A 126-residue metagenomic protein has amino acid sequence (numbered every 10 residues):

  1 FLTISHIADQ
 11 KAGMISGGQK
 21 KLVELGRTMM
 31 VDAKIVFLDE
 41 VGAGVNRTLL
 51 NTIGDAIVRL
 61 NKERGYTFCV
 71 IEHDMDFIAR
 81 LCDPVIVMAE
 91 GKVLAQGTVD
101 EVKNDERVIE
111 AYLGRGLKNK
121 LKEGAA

Functional and structural regions predicted by a protein language model:
F1-I7, K34, D55-V58: Conserved ABC ATPase "signature" region
K11-I15: Conserved ABC ATPase signature
E40-V41: Walker B catalytic motif
N51-E63: Helical segment within the ABC ATPase nucleotide-binding domain
E72-H73: H-loop/switch region of ABC-family ATPase nucleotide-binding domains
I78-R80: A short, surface-exposed alpha-helical micro-motif characterized by mixed small hydrophobic and charged/polar residues
